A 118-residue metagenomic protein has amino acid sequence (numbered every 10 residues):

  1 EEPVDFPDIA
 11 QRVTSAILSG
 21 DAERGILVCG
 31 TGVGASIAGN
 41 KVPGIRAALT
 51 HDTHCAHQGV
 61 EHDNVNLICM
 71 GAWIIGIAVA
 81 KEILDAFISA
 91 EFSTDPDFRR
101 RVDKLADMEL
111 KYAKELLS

Functional and structural regions predicted by a protein language model:
E1-D8: N-terminal beta-alpha supersecondary unit
E2, A48, A72-W73: Glycine- and other small-residue-rich loops at beta-strand/loop junctions that grip anionic moieties
E2, G30, D52, A90: Sparse, context-dependent recognition of short Cys/His-centered cofactor- or disulfide-binding micro-motifs
V4, G34, A78: Residues that form or flank phosphate/diphosphate-binding pockets in enzymes that use nucleotide phosphates
I9-T50: Helix-adjacent hinge/juxtasegments
T53-S118: C-terminal binding/interaction regions
